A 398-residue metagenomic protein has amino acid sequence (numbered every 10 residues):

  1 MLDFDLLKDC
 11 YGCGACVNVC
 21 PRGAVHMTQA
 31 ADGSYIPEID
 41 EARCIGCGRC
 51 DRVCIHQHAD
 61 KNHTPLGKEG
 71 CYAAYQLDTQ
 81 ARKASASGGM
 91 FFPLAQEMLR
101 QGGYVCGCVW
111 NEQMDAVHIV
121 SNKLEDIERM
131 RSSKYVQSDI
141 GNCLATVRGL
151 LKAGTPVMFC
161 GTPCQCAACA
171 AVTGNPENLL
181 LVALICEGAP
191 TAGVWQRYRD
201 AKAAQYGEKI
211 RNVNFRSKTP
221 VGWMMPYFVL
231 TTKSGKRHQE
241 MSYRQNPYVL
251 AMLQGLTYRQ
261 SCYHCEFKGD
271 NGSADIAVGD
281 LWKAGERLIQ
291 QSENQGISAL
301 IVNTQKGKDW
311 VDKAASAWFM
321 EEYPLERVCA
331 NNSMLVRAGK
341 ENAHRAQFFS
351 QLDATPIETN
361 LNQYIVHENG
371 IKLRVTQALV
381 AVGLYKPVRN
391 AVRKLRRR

Functional and structural regions predicted by a protein language model:
M1-L7, E38-A42, R244-L253: Short, intrinsically disordered, charge-biased short linear motifs at domain edges
L2-D3, Y11, A15-E38, G48-L66 (+1 more regions): Iron-sulfur cluster-binding cysteine motifs and their immediate structural context in ferredoxin-like electron-transfer
K8-G23, I45-Q57, T162-A168, Y258-D270: Local cysteine-cluster metal-coordination motifs and their immediate loop/turn environment, predominantly Fe-S cluster
A42-A153, V328-A346, L352-E358, Q363: Flanking helices and flexible, charged tails adjoining ferredoxin-like Fe-S electron-transfer domains in multi-subunit
S87-G89, E112, F159-C169, G188-P190: Gly/Ser/Thr-rich loops at beta-strand to alpha-helix junctions that form or flank small-molecule/cofactor-binding
Q101-Y104, E208-R398: Long, compositionally biased charged/polar accessory segments in the mid-to-C-terminal portions of proteins
G174-I185: A short alpha->loop->secondary-structure connector
A189-R199: Short, charged, surface-exposed secondary-structure boundary motifs
